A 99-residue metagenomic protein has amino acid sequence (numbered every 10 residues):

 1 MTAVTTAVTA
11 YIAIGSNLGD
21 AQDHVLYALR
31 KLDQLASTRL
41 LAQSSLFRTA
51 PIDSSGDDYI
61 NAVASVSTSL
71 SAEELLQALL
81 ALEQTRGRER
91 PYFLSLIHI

Functional and structural regions predicted by a protein language model:
A3-I12, L18-Y92: Nucleotide and nucleotide-moiety/phosphate-recognizing core
I97-I99: Conserved small/polar residues in nucleotide/adenosyl-binding loops
